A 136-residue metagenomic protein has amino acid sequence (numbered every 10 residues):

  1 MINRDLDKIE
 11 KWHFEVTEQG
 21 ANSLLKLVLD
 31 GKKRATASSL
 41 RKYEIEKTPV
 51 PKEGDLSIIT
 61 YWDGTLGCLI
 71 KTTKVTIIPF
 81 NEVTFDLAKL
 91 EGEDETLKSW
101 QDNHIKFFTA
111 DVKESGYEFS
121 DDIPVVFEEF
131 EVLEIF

Functional and structural regions predicted by a protein language model:
M1-L69, V75-F136: Mixed-charge, low-complexity intrinsically disordered regions
